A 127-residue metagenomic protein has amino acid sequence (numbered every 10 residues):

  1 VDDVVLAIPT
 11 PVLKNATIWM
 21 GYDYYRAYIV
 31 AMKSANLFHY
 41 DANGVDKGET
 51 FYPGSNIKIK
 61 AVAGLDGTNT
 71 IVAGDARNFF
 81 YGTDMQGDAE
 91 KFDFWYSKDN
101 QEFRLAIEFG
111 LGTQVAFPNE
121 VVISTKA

Functional and structural regions predicted by a protein language model:
V1-V45: Extended, solvent-exposed, turn-rich assembly/linker loops in the middle of proteins
V30-A127: Sequence/fold signature of self-assembling virion shell proteins
